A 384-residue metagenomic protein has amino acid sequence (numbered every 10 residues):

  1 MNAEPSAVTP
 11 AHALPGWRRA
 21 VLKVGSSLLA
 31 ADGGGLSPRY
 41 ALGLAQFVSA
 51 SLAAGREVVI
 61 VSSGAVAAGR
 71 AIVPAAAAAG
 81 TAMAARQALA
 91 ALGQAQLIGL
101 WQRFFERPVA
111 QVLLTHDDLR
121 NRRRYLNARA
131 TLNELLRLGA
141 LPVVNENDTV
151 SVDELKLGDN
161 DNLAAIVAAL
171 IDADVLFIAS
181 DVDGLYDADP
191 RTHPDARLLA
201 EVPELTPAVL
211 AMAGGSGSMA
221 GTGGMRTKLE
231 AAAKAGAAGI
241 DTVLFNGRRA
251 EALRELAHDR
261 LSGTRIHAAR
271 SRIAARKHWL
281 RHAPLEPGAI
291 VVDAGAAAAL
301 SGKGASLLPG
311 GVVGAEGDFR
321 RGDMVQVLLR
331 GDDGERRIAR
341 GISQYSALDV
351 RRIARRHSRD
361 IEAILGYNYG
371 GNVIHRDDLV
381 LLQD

Functional and structural regions predicted by a protein language model:
N2-D384: C-terminal catalytic "cap/lid" subdomain
